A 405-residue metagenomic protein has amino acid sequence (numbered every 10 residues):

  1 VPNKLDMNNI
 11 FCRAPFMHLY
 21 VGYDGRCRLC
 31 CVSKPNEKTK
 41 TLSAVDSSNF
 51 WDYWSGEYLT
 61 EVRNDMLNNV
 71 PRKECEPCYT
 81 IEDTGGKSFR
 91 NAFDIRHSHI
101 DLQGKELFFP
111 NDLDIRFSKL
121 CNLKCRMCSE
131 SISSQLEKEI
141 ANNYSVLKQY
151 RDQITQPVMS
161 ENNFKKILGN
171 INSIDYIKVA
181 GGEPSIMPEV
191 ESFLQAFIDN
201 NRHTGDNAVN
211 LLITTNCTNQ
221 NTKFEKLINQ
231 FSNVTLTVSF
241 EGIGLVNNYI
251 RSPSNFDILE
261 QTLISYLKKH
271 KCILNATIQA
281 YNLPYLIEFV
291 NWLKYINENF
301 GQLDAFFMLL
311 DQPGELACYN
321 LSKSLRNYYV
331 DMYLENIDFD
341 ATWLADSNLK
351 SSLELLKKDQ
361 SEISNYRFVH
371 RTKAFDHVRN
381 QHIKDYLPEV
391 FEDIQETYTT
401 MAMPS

Functional and structural regions predicted by a protein language model:
V1-S48, R116, E137, N229-Q230 (+1 more regions): Radical SAM enzyme [4Fe-4S]-AdoMet core and its adjacent flexible, acidic and glycine-rich loops/tails across
L5, K34-T80: Membrane-interface junctions of multi-pass transporters
M17-Y20, E57-N68, F109-R116: Short, intrinsically disordered, charge-biased short linear motifs at domain edges
R28-V32, P71-D83, L120-E130: Local cysteine-cluster metal-coordination motifs and their immediate loop/turn environment, predominantly Fe-S cluster
P77, D83-D112, C121-L123: Recognition helices and adjacent regulatory flanks at domain boundaries
P110-L120, S131-M159, N172-P188, N200-T222 (+3 more regions): Core AdoMet radical
L147-N162, D175-I177, F193-D199, T204 (+2 more regions): Eukaryote-biased activation of long, low-complexity terminal tails and linkers
N163-N170, A196-T204, L227-N229, Y266: Leucine-rich repeat
